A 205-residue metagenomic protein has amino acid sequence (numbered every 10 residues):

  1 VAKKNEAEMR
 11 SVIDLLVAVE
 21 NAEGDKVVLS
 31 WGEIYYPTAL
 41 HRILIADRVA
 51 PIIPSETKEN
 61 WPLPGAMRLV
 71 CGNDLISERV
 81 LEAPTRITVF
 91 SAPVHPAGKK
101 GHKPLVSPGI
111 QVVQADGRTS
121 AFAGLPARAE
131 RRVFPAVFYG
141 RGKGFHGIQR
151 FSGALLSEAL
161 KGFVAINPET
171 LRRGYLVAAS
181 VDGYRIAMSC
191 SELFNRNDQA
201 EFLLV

Functional and structural regions predicted by a protein language model:
V1-V205: N-terminal intrinsically disordered, low-complexity segments enriched in P/E/S/T
